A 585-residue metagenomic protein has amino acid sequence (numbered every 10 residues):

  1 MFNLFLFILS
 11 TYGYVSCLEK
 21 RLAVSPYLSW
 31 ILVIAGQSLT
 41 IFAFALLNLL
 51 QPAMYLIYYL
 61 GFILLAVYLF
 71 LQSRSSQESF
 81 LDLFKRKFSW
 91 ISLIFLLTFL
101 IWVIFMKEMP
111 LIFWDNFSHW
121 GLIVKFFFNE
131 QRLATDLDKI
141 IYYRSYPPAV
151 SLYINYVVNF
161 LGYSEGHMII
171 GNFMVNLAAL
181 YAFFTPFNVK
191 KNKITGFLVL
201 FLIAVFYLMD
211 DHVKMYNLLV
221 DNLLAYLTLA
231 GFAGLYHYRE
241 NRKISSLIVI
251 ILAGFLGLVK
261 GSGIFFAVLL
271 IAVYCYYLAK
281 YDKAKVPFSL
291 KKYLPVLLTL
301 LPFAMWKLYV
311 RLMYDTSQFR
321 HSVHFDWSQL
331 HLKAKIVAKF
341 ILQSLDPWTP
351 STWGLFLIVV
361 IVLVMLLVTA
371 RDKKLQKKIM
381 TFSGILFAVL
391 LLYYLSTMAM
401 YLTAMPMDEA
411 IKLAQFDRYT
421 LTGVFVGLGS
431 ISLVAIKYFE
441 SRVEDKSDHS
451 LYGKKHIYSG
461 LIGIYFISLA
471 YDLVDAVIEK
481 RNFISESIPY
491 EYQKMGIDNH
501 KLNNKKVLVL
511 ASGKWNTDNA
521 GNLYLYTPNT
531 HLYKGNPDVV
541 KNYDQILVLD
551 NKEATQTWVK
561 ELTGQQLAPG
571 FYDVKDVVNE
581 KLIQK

Functional and structural regions predicted by a protein language model:
M1-K85: Membrane-embedded, hydrophobic transmembrane alpha-helices
T40-A45, S245-G261, F265-A272, Q343: Membrane-interface alpha helices of multi-pass inner-membrane proteins
K87-I101, I251-A253, A284-Y309, S383-V389: Hydrophobic alpha-helical membrane-interfacial segments at the cytosolic entry of transmembrane helices
E108-L111, Y153, Y276-K280, V286-L366 (+1 more regions): Membrane-lumen/periplasm interface segments of specific transmembrane helices in polyprenyl phosphate-linked
M109-I123, N129-Y153, Y163: Extracytoplasmic catalytic/substrate-binding loops of multi-pass membrane glycan-assembly enzymes
K125, V220-T228, F265, M407-K437: Hydrophobic/aromatic-rich transmembrane helices and adjacent perimembrane loops
I244-A253, A267, I271, K291-L301 (+1 more regions): Signature aromatic-anchored transmembrane alpha helix within multi-pass, membrane-resident enzymes that catalyze glycan
F466-A520: Membrane-embedded, lumen/periplasm-facing catalytic core of multi-pass transferases that use lipid-linked donors
